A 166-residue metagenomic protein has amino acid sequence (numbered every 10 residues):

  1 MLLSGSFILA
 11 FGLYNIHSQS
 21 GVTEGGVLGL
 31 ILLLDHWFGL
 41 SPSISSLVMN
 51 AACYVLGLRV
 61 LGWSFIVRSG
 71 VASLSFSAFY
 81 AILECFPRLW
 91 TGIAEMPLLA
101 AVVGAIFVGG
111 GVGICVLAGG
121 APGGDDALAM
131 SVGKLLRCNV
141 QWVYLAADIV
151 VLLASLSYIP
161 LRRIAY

Functional and structural regions predicted by a protein language model:
M1-Y166: Core subunits and conserved enzymes of cellular information-processing and envelope-translocation systems across
